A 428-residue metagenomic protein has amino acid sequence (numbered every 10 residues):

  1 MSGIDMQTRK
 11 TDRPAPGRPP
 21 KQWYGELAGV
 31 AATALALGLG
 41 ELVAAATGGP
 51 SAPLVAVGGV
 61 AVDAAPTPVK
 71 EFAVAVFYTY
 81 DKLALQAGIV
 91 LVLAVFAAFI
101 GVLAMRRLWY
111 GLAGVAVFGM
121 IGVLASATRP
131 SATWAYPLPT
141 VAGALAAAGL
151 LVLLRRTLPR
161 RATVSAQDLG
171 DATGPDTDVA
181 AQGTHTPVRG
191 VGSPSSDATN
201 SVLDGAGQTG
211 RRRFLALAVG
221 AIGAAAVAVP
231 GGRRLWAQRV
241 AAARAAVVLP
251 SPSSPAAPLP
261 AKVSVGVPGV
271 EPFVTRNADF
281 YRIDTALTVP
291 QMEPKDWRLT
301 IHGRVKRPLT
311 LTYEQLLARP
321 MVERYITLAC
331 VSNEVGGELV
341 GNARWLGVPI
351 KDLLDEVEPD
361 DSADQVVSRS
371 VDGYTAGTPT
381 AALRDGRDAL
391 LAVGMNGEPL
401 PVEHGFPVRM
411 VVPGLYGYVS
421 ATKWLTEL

Functional and structural regions predicted by a protein language model:
M1-R106: Membrane-anchoring hydrophobic segments
T8-P14, R160-A206: Intrinsically disordered, low-complexity terminal tails and inter-domain linkers enriched for S/T/G/P/D/E
G25-A36, L93-A94, F118, T140-A148 (+2 more regions): Hydrophobic alpha-helical membrane-embedded or membrane-associated segments
L39, L124, L150, A225-G232: Hydrophobic alpha-helical membrane-insertion segments, chiefly the h-region of N-terminal signal peptides
L42, A46, S51, A94-V95 (+4 more regions): Structured, non-membrane catalytic/scaffold regions adjacent to prosthetic-group chemistry
V74-F77, A218, P320: A general structural motif at alpha-helix termini
L83-G170: Membrane-embedded alpha-helical segments of integral membrane proteins
N200-I222: N-terminal secretory signal peptides and thylakoid transit peptides that target proteins across membranes
